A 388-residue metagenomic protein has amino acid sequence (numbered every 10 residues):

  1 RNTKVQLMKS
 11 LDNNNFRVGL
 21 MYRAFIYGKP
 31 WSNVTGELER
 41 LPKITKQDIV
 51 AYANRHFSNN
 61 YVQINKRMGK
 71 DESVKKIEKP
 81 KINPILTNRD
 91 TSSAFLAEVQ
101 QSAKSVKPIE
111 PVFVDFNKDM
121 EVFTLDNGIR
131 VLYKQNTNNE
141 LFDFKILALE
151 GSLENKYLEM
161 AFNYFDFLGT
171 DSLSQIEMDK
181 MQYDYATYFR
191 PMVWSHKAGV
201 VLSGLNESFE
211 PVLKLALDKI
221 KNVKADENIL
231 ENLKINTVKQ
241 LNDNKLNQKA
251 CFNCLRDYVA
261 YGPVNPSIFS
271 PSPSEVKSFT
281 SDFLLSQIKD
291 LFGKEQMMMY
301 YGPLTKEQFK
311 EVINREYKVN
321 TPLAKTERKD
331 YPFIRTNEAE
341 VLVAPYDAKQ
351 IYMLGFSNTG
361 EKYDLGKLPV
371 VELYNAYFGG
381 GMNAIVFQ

Functional and structural regions predicted by a protein language model:
R1-P42, V62-R67, V74-K75, L132-D166 (+7 more regions): M16 family metallopeptidases and their MPP-like homologs
T3, I49, G128: Hydrophobic, well-ordered secondary-structure elements that form the walls of internal hydrophobic environments
K46, A51-Q63: Extended, domain-scale alpha-helical bundle/helix-rich regions
V50-Y52, Y185, R328-K329: Short beta-alpha junctions and helix-cap segments that line functional grooves
I64-M181, V201, K214, L285-Q388: His/Glu-rich zincin catalytic helix
V276-F279, L284: Alpha-helical scaffold elements lining the catalytic groove of polysaccharide deacetylases
